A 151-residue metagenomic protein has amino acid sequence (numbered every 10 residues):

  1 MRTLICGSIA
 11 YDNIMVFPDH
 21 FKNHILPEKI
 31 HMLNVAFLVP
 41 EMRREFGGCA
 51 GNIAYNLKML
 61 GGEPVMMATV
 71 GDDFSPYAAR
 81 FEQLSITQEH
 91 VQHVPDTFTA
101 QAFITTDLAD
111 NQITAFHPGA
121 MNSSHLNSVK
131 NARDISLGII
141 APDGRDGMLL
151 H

Functional and structural regions predicted by a protein language model:
M1-V65, P76, S124, G147: Glycine-rich phosphate/adenosyl-contacting loop at the front of the ribokinase-like
S8, A68-D72, L108, H117: Cofactor-binding loop segments of dinucleotide-utilizing enzymes, especially the Rossmann-like FAD- and NAD(P)+-binding
D12, E63-H90: A glycine-rich beta-to-alpha transition motif near the start of alpha/beta enzyme domains, typified by
K22-N23, E82-S85, D107-A109: Short, hinge-like loop/turn segments at secondary-structure boundaries
R44, A68-T69, I139-P142: Residue-level marker of alpha-helix boundaries and capping positions
K58-P64, K130-L137, H151: Short, surface-exposed connector motifs at secondary-structure boundaries
L60, T97-A100: Short, basic and Ser/Thr-rich N-terminal targeting/leader segments
E89-V94, A102-G147: Conserved phosphate-binding/catalytic loop of the ribokinase/pfkB sugar-kinase fold
